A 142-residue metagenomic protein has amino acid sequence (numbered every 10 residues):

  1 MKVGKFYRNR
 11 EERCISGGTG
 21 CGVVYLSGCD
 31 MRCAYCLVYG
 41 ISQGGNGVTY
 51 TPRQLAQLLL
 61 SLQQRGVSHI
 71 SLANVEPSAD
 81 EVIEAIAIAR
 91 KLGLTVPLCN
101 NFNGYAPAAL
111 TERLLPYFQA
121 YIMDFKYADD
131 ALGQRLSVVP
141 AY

Functional and structural regions predicted by a protein language model:
K2-A120: Conserved Radical SAM active-site core
S42, A79, G104-P107, F125-P140: Conserved radical SAM core fold
Q54, P140-Y142: Charged helix-capping and loop-helix junction motifs
